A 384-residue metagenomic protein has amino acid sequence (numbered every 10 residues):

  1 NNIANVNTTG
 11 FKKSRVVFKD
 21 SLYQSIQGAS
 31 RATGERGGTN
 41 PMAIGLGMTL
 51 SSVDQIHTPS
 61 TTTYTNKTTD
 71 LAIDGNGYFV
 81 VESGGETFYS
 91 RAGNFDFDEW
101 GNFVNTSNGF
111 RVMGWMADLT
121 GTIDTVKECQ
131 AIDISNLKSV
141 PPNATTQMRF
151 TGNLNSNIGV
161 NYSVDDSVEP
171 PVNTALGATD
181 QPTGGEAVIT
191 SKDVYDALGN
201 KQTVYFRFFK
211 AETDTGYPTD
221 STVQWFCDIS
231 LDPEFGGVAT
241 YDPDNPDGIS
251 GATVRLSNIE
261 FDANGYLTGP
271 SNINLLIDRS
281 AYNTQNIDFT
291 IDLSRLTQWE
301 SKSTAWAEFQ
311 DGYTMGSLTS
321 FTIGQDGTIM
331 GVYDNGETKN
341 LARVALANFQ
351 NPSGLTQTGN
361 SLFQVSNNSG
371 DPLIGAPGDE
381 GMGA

Functional and structural regions predicted by a protein language model:
N1-N2: N-terminal cofactor/phosphate-binding cores enriched in small/glycine residues, especially glycine-rich loops such as
N5, K12, V16-A384: Small/polar low-complexity and glycine-rich loop motifs
